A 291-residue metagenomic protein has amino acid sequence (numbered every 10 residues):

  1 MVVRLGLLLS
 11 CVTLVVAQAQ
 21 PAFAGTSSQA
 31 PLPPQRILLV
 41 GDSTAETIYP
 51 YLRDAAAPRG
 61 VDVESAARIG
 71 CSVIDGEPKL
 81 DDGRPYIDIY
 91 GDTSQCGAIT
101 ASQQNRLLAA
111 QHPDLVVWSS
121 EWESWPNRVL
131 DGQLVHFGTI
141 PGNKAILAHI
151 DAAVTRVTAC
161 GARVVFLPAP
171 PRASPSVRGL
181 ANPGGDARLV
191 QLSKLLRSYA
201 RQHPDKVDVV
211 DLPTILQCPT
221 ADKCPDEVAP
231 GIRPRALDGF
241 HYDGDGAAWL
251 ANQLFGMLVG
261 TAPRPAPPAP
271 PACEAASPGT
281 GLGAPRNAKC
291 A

Functional and structural regions predicted by a protein language model:
M1-A24: Secretory targeting and sorting signals
M1-L9, P33-P34, Q103, G142: N-terminal export and membrane-targeting signals
F23-P34: Cleaved targeting-peptide boundary
P33-V40, T44-G138, A272-C273, P278-G279 (+1 more regions): Conserved SGNH/GDSL esterase-like catalytic core that processes O-acyl groups on lipids and polysaccharides
Q111, H149-L167, L195-V210, M257: A structural motif corresponding to the C-terminal end of an alpha-helix and its immediate exit/capping segment
S119-P126, V154-V190: Active-site segments of SGNH/GDSL-like serine hydrolases that catalyze O-acetyl group transfer/hydrolysis on lipids
V135-K144, P183: The substrate-binding groove and active-site-proximal loops of carbohydrate-active enzymes, especially glycoside
P171-C290: Catalytic His-Asp segment of secreted/periplasmic serine-dependent ester chemistry enzymes
